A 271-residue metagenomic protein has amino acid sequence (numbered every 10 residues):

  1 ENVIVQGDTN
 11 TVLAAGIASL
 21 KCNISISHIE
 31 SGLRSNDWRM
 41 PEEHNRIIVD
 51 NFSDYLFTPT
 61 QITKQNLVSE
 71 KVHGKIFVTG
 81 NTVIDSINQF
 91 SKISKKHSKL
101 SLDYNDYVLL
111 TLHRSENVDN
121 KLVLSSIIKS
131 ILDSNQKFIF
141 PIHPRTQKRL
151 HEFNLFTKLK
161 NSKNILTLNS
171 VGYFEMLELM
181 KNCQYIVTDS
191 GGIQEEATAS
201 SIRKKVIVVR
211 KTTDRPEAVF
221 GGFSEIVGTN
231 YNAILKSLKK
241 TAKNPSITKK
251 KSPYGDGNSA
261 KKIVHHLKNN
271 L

Functional and structural regions predicted by a protein language model:
E1-Q136, Q147-L271: Nucleotide-activated sugar donor-binding and catalytic core shared by glycosyltransferases and related lipid-linked
F138-P144: Short internal beta-strands
